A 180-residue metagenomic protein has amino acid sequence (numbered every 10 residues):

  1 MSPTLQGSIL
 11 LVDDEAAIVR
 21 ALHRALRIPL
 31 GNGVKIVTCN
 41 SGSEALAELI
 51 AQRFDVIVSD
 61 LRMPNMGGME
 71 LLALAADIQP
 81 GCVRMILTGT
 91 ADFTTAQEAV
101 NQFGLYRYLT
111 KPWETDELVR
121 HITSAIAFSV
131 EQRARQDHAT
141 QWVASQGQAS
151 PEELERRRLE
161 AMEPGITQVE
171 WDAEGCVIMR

Functional and structural regions predicted by a protein language model:
D13, D60, T88: Active-site residues of response regulator receiver
A16-V37: Two-component/phosphorelay signaling modules centered on CheY-like receiver
T38-A47, G68: Helix N-cap/capping motif at the beta->alpha junctions
A47, M69-V83, E98: Short amphipathic alpha-helix used as the core "switch/output" element in two-component signaling
M63: Receiver (REC) domain active-site loop signature in two-component systems and cognate sites in sensor histidine kinases
E70, A91-Y108: Alpha4 helix (beta4-alpha4-beta5 surface) of REC/receiver domains from two-component response regulators
W113-I126: C-terminal output helix
D137-R180: C-terminal output/effector regions of signal-responsive regulators
